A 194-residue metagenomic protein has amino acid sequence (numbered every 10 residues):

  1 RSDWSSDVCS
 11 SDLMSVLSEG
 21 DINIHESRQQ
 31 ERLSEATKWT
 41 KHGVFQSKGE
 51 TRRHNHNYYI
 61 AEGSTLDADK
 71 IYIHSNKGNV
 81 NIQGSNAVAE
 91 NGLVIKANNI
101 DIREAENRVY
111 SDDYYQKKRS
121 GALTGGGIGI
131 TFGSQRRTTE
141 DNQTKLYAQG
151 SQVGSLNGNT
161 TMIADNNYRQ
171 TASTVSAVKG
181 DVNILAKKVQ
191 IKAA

Functional and structural regions predicted by a protein language model:
R1-V8: Single conserved hydrophobic/aromatic residue that forms the stacking wall/gate of nucleotide- or nucleobase-binding
D7, L13-S15, E19-D21, G63-T65 (+10 more regions): Detector for repetitive beta-architecture
E19-T65, I102-Q152, A193-A194: Acidic/polar low-complexity surface segments
Q30, A87-A89, R108, S176-A177: A short, sequence-level motif marking secondary-structure junctions
